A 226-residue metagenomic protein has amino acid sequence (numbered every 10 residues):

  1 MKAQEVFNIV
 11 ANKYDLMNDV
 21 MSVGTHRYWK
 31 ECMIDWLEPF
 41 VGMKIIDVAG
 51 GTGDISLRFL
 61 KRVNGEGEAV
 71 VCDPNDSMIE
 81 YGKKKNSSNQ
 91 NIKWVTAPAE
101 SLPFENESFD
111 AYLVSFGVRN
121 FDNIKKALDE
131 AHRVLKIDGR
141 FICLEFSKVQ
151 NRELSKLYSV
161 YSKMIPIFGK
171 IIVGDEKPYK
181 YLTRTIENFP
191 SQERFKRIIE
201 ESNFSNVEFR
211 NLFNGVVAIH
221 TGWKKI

Functional and structural regions predicted by a protein language model:
M1-D15, Y161-S162, I172: N-terminal, positively charged/glycine-rich alpha-helical extensions of SAM-dependent methyltransferases
Y14, Y112-L113: Hydrophobic beta-strand segment of the Class I
V23-M43, R58: Conserved alpha-helix/loop element of class I SAM-dependent methyltransferases that forms part of the SAM/SAH-binding
K44-S101: Class I SAM-dependent methyltransferase SAM/SAH-binding core
C72, L144-I198, S202, E208: C-terminal alpha-helical "lid/dimerization" subdomain adjacent to the S-adenosyl-L-methionine
E100-Y112: A short acidic, Gly/Pro-enriched loop at the edge of an enzyme's catalytic core that lines a small-molecule cofactor
K125-R140: A short glycine-rich, Lys/Arg-flanked "PGG" loop and its adjoining helix->strand segment in the class I
K196, S202-I226: Core SAM-dependent methyltransferase catalytic element
